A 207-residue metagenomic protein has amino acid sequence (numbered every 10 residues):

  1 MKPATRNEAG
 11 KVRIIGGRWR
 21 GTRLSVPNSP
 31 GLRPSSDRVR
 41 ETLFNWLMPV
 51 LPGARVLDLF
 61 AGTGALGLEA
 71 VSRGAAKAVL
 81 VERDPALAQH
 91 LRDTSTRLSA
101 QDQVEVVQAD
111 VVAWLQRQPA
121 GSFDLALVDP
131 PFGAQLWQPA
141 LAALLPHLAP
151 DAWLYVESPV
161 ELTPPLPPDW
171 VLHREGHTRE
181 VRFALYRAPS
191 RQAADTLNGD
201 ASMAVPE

Functional and structural regions predicted by a protein language model:
M1-E207: Class I S-adenosyl-L-methionine-dependent methyltransferase catalytic core
